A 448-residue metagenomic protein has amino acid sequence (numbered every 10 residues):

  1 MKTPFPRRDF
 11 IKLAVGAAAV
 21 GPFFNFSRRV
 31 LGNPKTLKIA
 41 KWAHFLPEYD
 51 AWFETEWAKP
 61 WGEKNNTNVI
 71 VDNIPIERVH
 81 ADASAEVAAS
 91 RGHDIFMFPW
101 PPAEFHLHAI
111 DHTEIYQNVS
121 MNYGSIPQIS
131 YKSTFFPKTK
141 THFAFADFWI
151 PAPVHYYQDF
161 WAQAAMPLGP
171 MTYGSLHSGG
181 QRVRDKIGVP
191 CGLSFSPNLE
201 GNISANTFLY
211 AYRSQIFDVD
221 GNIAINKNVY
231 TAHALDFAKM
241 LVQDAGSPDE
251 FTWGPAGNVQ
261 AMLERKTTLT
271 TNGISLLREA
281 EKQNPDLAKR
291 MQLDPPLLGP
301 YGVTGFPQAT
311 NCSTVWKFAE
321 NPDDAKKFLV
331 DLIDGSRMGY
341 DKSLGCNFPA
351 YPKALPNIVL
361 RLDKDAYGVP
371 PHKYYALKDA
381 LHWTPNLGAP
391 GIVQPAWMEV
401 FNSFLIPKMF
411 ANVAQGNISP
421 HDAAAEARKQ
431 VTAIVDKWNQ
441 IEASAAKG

Functional and structural regions predicted by a protein language model:
K2-T3, D9-R29: N-terminal export signals
F26, K138-D147, A152, L176-A224 (+2 more regions): Extracytoplasmic/periplasmic solute-binding protein
K59-P127, D159-M171, A261, R265-L269 (+2 more regions): Extracytoplasmic "Venus flytrap"/periplasmic binding protein-like
N68, P137, F145-A146, P371-V431: C-terminal capping/gating helix-and-loop segments adjacent to ligand/active sites or protein-protein/ligand interfaces
F98-P153, Q292-D294, K378, A446-G448: Hinge/lid segment of periplasmic solute-binding proteins
T113-Q128, S214-H233, K282-D286, P295-G305 (+4 more regions): Short, solvent-exposed loop/beta-turn-alpha elements that line the ligand-binding surface or hinge of extracytoplasmic
G179-R182, D220-T252, P296: Glycine-centered hinge/linker elements that transmit conformational signals in sensory and ligand-binding systems
S275-L287, P300-L405, Q440-G448: C-terminal lobe and pocket-closing loops of periplasmic/extracytoplasmic Venus-flytrap solute-binding proteins
